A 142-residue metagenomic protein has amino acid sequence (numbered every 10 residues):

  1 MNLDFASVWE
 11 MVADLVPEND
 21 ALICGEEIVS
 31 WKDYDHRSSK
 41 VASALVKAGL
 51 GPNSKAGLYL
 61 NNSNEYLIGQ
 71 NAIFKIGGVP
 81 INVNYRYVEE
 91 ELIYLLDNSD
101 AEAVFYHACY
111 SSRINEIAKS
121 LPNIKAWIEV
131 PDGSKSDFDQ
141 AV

Functional and structural regions predicted by a protein language model:
M1-L3, N82: Short, solvent-exposed secondary-structure boundary motifs
N2, E18-S63, L67-N71, V88-I93 (+1 more regions): Conserved AMP-binding/adenylate-forming core of the ANL superfamily
F5, V12, R37-S38, S120: Hydrophobic/aromatic residues within well-ordered alpha-helical segments
A6-W9, S111: Small-residue-rich anion-binding loops in enzyme active sites
M11-P17: Flexible acidic/glycine-rich loop/turn elements at helix↔coil and beta-strand↔loop transitions within catalytic cores
K47-A48, I68, K75-A141: Structural core segment of the AMP-binding/adenylate-forming
